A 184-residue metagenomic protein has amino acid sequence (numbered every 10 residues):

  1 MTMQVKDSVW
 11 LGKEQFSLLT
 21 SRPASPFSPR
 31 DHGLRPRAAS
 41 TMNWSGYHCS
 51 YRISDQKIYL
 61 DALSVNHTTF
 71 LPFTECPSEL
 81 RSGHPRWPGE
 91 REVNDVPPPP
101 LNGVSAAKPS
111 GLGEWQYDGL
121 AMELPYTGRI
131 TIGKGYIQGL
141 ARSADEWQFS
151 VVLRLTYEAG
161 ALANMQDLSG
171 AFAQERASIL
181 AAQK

Functional and structural regions predicted by a protein language model:
M1-K184: Intrinsically disordered, low-complexity acidic regions enriched in Pro/Ser/Thr
